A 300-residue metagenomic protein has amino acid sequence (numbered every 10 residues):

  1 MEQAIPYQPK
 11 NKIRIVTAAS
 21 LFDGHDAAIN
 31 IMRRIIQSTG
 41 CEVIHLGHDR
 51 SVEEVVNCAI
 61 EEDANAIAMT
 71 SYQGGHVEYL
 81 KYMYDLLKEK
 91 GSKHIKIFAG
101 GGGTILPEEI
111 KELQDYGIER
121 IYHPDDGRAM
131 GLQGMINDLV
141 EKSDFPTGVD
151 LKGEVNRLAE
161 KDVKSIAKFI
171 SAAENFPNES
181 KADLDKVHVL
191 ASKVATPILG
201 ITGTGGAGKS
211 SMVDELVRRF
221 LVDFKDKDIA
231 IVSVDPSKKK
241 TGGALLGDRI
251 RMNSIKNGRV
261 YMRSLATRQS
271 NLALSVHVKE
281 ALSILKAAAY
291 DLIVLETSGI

Functional and structural regions predicted by a protein language model:
M1-E2, L132-P197: Extreme N-terminal, non-catalytic leader segments that precede Walker-type/kinase nucleotide-binding cores
M1-I13: Non-catalytic signal-transmission and effector/linker regions of two-component phosphorelay proteins
F22, I29-G134: Cofactor-cradling patches in redox/metallo enzymes
D23, T204-A207: ATP-binding Walker
E89, P107, Q114, I118-E160 (+3 more regions): Conserved phosphate-handling catalytic cores of large alpha/beta enzymes
E174-T196, A207, L216-I300: Nucleotide-state-sensitive switch-loop elements of NTP-binding domains
L199-I201: Hydrophobic anchor at the beta1->P-loop junction of P-loop NTPases
M212: Hydrophobic positions on the alpha1 helix immediately C-terminal to the Walker A/P-loop
